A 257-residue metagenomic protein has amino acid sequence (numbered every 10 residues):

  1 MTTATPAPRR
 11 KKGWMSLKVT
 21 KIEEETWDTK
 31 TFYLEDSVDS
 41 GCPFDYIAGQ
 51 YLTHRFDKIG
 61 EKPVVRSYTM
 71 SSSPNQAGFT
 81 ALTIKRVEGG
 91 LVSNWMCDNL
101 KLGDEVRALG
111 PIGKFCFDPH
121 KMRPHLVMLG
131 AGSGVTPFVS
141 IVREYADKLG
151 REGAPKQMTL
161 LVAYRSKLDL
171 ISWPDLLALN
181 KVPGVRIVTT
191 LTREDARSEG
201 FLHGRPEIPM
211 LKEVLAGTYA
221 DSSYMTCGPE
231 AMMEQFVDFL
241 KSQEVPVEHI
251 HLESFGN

Functional and structural regions predicted by a protein language model:
A4-D104, P124, Y164-S166, T190-E194: Ferredoxin-reductase
R9-G13, Q157-N257: Reductase modules of NAD(P)H-dependent flavoproteins
G49, G134, P229: Short, conserved phosphate/pyrophosphate- and ester-handling motifs at nucleotide-, phospho-/glycolipid
G110-K121: A short, basic/flexible loop-to-alpha-helix module at the beginning of a structural domain
C116, P137-S140, I171, Q235-F236: Phosphate- and divalent-cation-binding pockets in alpha/beta enzyme and binding domains that engage nucleotide-derived
H125-I141: A phosphate-binding catalytic loop at a beta-strand-loop-alpha-helix junction that coordinates phosphoryl groups
A146-Q157, V247: Phosphate-handling active-site elements
